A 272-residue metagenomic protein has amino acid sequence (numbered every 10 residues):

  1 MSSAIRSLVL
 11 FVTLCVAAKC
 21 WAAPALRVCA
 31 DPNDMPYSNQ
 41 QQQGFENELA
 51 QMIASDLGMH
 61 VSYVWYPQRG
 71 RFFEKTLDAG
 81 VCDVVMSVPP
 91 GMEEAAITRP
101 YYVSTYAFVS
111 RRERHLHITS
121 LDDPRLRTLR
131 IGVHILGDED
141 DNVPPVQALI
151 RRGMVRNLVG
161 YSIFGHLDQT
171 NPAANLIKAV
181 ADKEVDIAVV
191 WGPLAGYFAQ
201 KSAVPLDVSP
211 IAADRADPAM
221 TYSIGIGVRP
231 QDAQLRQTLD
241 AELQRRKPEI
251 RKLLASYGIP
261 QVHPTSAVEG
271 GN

Functional and structural regions predicted by a protein language model:
A17-A18: N-terminal signal peptide c-region/cleavage motif recognized by signal peptidases
A23-E94, H166-T170, S256-P260: Extracytoplasmic small-molecule ligand-binding "clamshell" domains of the periplasmic binding protein/Venus flytrap
A30-D34, V103-A107, H115, Q200-L243 (+1 more regions): Periplasmic-binding protein-like
G44-L57, R112-H115, D122-D140, D217-Q261: Extended ligand-binding regions for polar small-molecule ligands
I53, K75-D78, P124, A179-A181 (+2 more regions): Hydrophobic residues within well-ordered alpha-helices
M59, P90-G91, P100-G153: A conserved helix-loop-strand patch within extracytoplasmic ligand-binding domains of the periplasmic binding
H60, Y66, G137-G165, D240-N272: Ligand-binding clefts/hinges and TM-proximal coupling segments of bilobed small-molecule sensing domains
R71-F72, D78, M86-A96, A181-M220: A ligand-binding cleft/hinge motif common to bilobed small-molecule-binding domains
